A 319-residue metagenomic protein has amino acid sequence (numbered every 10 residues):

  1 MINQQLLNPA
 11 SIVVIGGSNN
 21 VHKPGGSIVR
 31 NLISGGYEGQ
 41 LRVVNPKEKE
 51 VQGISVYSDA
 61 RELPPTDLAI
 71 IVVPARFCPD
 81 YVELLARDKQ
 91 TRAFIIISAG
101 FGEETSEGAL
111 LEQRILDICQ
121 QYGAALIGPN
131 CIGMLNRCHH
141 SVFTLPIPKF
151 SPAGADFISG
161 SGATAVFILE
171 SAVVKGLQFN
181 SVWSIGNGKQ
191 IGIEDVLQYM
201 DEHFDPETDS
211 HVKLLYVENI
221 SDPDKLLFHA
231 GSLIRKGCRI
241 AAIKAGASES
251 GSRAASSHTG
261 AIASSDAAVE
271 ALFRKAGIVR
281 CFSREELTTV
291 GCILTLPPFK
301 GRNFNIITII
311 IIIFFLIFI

Functional and structural regions predicted by a protein language model:
M1-I319: Catalytic-core regions of core metabolic enzymes, especially those transforming organic acids/acyl-group intermediates
